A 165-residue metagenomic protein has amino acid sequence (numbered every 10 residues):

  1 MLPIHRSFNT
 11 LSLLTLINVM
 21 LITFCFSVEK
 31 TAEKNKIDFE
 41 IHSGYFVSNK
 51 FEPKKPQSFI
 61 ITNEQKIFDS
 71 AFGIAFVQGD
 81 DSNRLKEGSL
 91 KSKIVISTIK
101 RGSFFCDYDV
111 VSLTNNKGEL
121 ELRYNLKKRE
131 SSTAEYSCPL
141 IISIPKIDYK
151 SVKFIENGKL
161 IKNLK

Functional and structural regions predicted by a protein language model:
M1-E33: Bacterial Sec-dependent N-terminal signal peptides
C25-K165: Exposed, flexible binding/inhibitory loops of compact, secreted disulfide-stabilized domains
